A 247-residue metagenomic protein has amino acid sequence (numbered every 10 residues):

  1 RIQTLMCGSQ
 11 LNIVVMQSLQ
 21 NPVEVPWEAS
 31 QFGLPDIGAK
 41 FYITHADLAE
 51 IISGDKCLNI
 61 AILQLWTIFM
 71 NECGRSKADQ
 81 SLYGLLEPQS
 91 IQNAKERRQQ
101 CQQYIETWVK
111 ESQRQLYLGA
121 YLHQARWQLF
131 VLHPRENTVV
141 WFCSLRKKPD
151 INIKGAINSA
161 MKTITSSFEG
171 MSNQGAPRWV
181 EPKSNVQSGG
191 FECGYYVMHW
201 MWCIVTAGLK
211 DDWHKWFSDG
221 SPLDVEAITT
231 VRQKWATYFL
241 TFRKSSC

Functional and structural regions predicted by a protein language model:
R1-G33: Cytosolic, low-complexity regulatory segments enriched in Ser/Pro/Gly with interspersed Lys/Arg in eukaryotic signaling
P35, H45, A49-C57, C73-R75 (+1 more regions): Cysteine protease-like catalytic core of ubiquitin/ubiquitin-like
W66: Nucleic-acid-interacting cores, centered on viral/eukaryotic replication and modification enzymes
